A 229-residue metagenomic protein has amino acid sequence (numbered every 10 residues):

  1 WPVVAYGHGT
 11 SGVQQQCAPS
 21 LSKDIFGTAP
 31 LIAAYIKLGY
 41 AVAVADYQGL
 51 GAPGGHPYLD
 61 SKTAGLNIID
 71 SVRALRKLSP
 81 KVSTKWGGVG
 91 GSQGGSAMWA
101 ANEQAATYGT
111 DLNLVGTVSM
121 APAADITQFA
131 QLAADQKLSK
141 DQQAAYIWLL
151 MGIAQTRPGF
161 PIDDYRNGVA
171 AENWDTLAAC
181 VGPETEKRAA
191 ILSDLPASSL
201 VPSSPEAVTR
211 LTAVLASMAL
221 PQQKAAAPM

Functional and structural regions predicted by a protein language model:
P2-G39: Short, surface-exposed "cap/lid" segments of acyl-processing enzymes
T10, A41, D46-L50: Short beta-to-alpha linker loops that shape the active-site pocket of alpha/beta-hydrolase fold enzymes
I25-F26, Y58-K62, L66, S96 (+2 more regions): Soluble non-cytosolic domains of exported or imported proteins
G49-P57: Glycine-rich "HGGG/HGxG" loop immediately N-terminal to the catalytic nucleophile of the alpha/beta-hydrolase
Y58-P80: Alpha/beta-hydrolase active-site loop
R73-S79, S83-D141: Primarily recognizes the serine-hydrolase "nucleophile elbow" in alpha/beta-hydrolase and SGNH/GDSL folds
M120-Q222: Accessory cap/linker subdomain of secreted extracellular hydrolases
A226-M229: Catalytic His-Asp charge-relay segment
